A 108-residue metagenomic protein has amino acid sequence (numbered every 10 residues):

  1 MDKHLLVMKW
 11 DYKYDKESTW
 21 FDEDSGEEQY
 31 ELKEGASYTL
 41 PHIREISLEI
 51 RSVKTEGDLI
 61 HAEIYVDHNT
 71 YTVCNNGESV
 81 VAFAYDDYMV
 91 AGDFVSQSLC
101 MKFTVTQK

Functional and structural regions predicted by a protein language model:
M1-K108: Surface-exposed, beta-sheet-biased, low-hydrophobicity segments with strongly acidic/polar composition
